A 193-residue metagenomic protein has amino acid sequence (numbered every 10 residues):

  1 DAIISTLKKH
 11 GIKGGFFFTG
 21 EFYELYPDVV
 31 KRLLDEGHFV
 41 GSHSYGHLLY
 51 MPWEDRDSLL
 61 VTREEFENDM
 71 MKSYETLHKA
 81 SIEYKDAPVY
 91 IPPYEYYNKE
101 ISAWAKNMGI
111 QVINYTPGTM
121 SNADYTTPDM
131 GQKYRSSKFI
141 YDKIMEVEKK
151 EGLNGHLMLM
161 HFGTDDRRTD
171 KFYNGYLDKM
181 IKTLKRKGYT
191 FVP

Functional and structural regions predicted by a protein language model:
D1, F17-P27, Y90-K99, K133-S137 (+1 more regions): Acidic-and-aromatic substrate-binding clefts and catalytic sites of carbohydrate-active enzymes
D1-S58, M71-P88, M180-T183: Active-site beta->alpha N-cap acidic-glycine motif
I4-G15, D28-K31, T119, M130 (+2 more regions): Terminal accessory/targeting
G14-F18, F39-S42, D86-P92, Q111-Y115 (+2 more regions): Structural recognition of the beta-strand scaffold that forms the well-ordered cores of secreted hydrolase catalytic
E21-E24, F39-V40, Y45-Y50, Y94-K99 (+3 more regions): Solvent-exposed loop/turn segments at secondary-structure junctions within structured extracellular/periplasmic domains
Y50-E64, Y125-S137: Acidic/histidine-rich helix-loop elements that form or flank divalent-metal/phosphate-binding sites at the catalytic
L60-N68, Y134-K138, D170-N174, D178: Non-membrane alpha-helical structural segments and their capping/turn regions in soluble enzymes
I101-E148, Y189-P193: His/Asp/Glu-enriched short active-site or ligand-binding loop at hydrolase and phosphoryl-transfer sites
